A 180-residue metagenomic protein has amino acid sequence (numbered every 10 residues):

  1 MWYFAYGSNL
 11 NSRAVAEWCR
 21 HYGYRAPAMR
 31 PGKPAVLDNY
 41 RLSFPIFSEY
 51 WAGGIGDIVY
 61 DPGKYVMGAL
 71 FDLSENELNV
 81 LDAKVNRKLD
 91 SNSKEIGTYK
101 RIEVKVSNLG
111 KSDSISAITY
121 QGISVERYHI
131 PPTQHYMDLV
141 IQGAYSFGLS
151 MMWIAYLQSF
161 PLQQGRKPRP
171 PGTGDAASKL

Functional and structural regions predicted by a protein language model:
M1-L180: Glycine-aromatic micro-motifs
